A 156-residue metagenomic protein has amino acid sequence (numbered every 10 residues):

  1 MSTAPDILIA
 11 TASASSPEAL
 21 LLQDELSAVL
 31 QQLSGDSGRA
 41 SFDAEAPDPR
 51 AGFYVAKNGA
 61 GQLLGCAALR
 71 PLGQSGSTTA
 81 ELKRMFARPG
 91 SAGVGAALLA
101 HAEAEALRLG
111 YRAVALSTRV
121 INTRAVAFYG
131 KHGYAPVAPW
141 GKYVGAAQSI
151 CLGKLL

Functional and structural regions predicted by a protein language model:
S2-I7, T11-S15, R112-A115, R119-L156: C-terminal "cap" of GNAT-fold acetyltransferases
A4-K83, A87-G90, L99-H101, E105 (+3 more regions): Acetyl-CoA-dependent GNAT
G93: Glycine-rich phosphate-binding loop
A97, H101, T123-R124: Alpha-helical macromolecular-interaction surfaces
